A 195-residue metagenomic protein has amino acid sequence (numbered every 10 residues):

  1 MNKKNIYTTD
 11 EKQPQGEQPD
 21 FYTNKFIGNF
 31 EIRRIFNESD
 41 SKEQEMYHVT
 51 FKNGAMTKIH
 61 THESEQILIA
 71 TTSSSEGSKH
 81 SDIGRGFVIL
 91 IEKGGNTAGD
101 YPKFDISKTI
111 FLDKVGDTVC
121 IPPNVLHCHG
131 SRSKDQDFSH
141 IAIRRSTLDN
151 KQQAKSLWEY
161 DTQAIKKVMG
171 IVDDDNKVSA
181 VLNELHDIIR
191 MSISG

Functional and structural regions predicted by a protein language model:
M1, T97-D100, V115-V119, Q136-D137 (+2 more regions): Exposed regions on extracellular, virion, or secretory-pathway luminal proteins
M1-E45, K58, Y101, L157-G195: A short, N-terminal "cap"/entry segment at the start of jelly-roll beta-barrel domains of the cupin/DSBH fold
R34, M46-T50, I67, T109-I110 (+3 more regions): Conserved hydrophobic/aromatic beta-strand scaffold that supports enzyme active sites
H48-K52, T61-N96, R145: Short, conserved beta-strand element in jelly-roll/cupin
T57-H60, G77-K79, V88-L90, I110 (+2 more regions): Short beta-strand His + acidic residue motifs that chelate non-heme Fe in jelly-roll/DSBH and cupin folds
I67-L68, T118-C120, D135-S156: A short hydrophobic beta-strand segment most commonly corresponding to one strand of the jelly-roll/cupin
E92-P123: Short acidic-glycine-tyrosine-enriched beta hairpin
